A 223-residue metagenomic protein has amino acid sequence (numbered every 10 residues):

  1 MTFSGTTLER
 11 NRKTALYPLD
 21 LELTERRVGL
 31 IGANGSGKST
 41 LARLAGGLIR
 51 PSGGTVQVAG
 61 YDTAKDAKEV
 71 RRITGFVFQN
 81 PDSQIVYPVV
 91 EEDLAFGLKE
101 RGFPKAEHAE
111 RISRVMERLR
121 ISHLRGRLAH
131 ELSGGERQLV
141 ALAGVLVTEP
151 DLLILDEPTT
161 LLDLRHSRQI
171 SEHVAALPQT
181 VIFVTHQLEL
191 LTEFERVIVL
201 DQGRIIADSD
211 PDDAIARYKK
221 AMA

Functional and structural regions predicted by a protein language model:
I31-A33: The feature captures the beta-strand-to-loop junction immediately N-terminal to the Walker
G46: Helix-to-loop junction immediately C-terminal to a conserved catalytic motif
G54-K65, V70: Conserved ABC transporter NBD signature motif
A106-L124: Conserved ABC ATPase "signature" region
L128-L132, E136: Conserved ABC ATPase signature
L153-E157: Catalytic Walker B motif of ABC-type/P-loop ATPase nucleotide-binding domains
R204-A223: Conserved beta-strand-loop-alpha-helix hinge in the C-terminal portion of ABC ATPase nucleotide-binding domains
